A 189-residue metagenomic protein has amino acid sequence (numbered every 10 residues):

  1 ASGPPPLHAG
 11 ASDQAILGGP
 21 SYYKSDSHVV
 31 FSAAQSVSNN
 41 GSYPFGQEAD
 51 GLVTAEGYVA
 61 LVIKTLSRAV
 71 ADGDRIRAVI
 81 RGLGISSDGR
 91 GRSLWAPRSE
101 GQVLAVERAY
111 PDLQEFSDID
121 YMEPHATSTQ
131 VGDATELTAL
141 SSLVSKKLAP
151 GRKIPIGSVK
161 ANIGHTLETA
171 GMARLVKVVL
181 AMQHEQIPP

Functional and structural regions predicted by a protein language model:
A1-P189: Condensing-enzyme catalytic core of the thiolase-fold
